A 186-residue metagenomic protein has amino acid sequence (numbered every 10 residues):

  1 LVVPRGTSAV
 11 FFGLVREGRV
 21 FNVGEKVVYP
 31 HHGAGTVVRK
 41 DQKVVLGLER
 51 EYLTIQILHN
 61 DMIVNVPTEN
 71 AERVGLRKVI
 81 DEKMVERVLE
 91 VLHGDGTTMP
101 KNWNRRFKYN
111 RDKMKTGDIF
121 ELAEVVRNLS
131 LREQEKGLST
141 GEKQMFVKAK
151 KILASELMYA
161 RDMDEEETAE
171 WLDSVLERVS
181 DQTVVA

Functional and structural regions predicted by a protein language model:
L1-R19: Short, Lys/Arg-enriched N-terminal segments with co-localized hydrophobic residues within the first ~10-30 amino acids
S8-A9, G18, K26, E49 (+3 more regions): Generic intrinsically disordered, low-complexity segments enriched for polar/acidic and small residues
A9-V10, V23, S155: Intrinsically disordered, low-complexity segments enriched in polar/charged small residues
G13, E17-V74: A positional/architectural concept
E69-A186: Charge/polar-rich, low-complexity and marginally structured segments
